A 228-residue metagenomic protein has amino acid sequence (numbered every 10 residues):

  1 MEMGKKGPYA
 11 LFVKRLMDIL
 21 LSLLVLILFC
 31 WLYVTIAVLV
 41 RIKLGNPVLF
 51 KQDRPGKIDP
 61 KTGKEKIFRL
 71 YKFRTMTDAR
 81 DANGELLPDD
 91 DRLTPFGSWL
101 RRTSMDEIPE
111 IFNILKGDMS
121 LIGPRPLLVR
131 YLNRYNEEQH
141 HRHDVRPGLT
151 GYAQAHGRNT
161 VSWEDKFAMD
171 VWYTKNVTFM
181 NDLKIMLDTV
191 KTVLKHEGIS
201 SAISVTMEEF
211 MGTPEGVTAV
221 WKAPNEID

Functional and structural regions predicted by a protein language model:
M1-F12, P88-R92, L127: Juxtamembrane loop-helix boundary motifs flanking transmembrane segments in multi-pass membrane proteins
M3-D78, I185-D228: A hydrophobic, helix-centered structural microdomain
L16, L20, I108, L115: Active-site His/Glu-centered metal-binding helix of metallohydrolases
P47-R92, T150-A168: Short, glycine-rich, amphipathic interfacial segments at transmembrane boundaries or analogous
P55, F112-D228: Hydrophobic structural segments characteristic of membrane proteins
F96, D106: Polar-ligand-bearing catalytic/cofactor-coordination segments of membrane-embedded or membrane-tethered inner-membrane
